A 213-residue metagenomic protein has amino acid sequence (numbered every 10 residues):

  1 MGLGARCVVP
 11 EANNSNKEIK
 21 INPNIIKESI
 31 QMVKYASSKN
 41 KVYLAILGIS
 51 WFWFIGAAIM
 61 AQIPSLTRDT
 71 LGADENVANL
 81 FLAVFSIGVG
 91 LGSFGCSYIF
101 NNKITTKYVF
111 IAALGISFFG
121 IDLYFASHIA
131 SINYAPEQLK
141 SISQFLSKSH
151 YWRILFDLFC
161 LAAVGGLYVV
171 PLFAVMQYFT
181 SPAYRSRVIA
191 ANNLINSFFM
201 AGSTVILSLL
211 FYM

Functional and structural regions predicted by a protein language model:
M1-S15, L123-S127: C-terminal membrane-cytosol helix-exit motif in multi-pass small-molecule transporters
E11-G48, T70, A135-S147: Juxtamembrane intracellular "pre-TM" segments in multi-pass secondary transporters
K34-L91, V109, A113-S117, G166-L167 (+1 more regions): A single, central transmembrane helix in multi-pass transporters
E75-N76, T106, W152, P182-N192: Loop-to-transmembrane helix entry/capping segments in MFS-fold secondary transporters and related SLC/MFSD carriers
L91-Y108, F211-Y212: Helix-to-loop junctions at the C-terminal end of transmembrane segments in multipass secondary transporters
L114-S147: C-terminal ends and interior cores of transmembrane alpha-helices in multi-pass membrane transporters/permeases
G166-T180: Intracellular juxtamembrane helix-capping segments at the cytosolic ends of symmetry-related transmembrane helices
F179, A183-F211: A late C-terminal transmembrane helix in Major Facilitator Superfamily
